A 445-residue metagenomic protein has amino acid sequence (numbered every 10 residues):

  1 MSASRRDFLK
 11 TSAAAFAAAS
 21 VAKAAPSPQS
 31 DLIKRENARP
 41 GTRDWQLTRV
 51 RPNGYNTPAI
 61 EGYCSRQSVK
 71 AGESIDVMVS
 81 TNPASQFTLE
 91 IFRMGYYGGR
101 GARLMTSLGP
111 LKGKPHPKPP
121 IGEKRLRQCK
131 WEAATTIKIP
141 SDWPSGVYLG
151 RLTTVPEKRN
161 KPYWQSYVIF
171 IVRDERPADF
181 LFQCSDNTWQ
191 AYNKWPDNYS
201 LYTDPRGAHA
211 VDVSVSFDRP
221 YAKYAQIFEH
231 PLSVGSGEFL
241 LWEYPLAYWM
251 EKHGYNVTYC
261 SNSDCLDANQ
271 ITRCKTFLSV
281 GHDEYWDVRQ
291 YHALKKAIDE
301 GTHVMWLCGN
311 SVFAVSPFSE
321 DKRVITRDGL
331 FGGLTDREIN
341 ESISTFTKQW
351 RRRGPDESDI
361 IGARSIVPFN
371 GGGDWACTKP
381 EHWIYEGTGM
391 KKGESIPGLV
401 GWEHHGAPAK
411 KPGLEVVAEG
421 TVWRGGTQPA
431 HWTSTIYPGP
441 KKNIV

Functional and structural regions predicted by a protein language model:
M1-F16: N-terminal secretory signal peptides and thylakoid transit peptides that target proteins across membranes
A25-I60: N-terminal pre-domain segments of enzymes
A59, Y63-P83: Contiguous beta-strand segments within globular domains
A84, E90-G109, E157-Q270: Aromatic-Pro/Gly-enriched surface loop or interdomain linker that acts as a lid/target-recognition segment
F87, R127-P177: Extended acidic/polar, glycine-enriched regions that form or flank non-catalytic beta-rich accessory modules
K114-R127, T136-K138, D142-P144, G235-S319: Helical hinge/lid and interdomain linker segments adjacent to catalytic or ligand-binding clefts that mediate domain
P140, P144, I339-K441: Catalytic beta-strand/loop cores that center a nucleophilic Ser/Cys/Thr and support acyl-enzyme chemistry
E284, V288-I384: A glycine-rich, often tryptophan-bearing local segment used as a flexible ligand/cofactor-contacting loop or short
